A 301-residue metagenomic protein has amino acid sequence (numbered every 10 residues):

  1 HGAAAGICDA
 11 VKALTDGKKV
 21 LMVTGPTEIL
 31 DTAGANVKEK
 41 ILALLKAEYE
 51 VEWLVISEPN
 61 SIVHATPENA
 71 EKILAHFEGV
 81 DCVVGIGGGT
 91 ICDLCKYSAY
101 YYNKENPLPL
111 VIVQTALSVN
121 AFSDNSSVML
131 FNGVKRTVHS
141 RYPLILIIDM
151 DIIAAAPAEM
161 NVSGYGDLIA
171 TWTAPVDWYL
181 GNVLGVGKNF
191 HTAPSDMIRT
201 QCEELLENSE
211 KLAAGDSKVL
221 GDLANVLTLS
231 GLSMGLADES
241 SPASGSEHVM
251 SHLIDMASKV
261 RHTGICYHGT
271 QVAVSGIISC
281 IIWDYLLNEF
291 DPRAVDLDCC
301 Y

Functional and structural regions predicted by a protein language model:
H1-C82: ATP/NTP phosphate-donor binding region
K19-L21, D81-V84, P109-V111, L144-L146: Structural motif
V23-T24, G87, Q114, I148: Short beta-strand/turn micro-motifs composed of small residues that flank or help shape donor/cofactor-binding pockets
N36-I41, I91-N106, I254: Short Gly/Thr/Asp-enriched flexible loops that form oxyanion-binding sites at enzyme active sites
A75-E78, Y102-E105, R136-R141, I145-L146 (+3 more regions): Solvent-exposed alpha-helices and their adjacent loops that cap or buttress functional pockets in soluble metabolic
C82-K96, P242-A243, M250: Glycine/serine-rich anion-binding loops at beta->alpha junctions that coordinate negatively charged ligand groups
Y101-E203: A glycine/threonine-rich phosphate-anchoring loop and its flanking beta-alpha core in nucleotide/phosphate-binding
P194-Y301: Active-site segments that bind and position negatively charged phosphate/pyrophosphate groups
